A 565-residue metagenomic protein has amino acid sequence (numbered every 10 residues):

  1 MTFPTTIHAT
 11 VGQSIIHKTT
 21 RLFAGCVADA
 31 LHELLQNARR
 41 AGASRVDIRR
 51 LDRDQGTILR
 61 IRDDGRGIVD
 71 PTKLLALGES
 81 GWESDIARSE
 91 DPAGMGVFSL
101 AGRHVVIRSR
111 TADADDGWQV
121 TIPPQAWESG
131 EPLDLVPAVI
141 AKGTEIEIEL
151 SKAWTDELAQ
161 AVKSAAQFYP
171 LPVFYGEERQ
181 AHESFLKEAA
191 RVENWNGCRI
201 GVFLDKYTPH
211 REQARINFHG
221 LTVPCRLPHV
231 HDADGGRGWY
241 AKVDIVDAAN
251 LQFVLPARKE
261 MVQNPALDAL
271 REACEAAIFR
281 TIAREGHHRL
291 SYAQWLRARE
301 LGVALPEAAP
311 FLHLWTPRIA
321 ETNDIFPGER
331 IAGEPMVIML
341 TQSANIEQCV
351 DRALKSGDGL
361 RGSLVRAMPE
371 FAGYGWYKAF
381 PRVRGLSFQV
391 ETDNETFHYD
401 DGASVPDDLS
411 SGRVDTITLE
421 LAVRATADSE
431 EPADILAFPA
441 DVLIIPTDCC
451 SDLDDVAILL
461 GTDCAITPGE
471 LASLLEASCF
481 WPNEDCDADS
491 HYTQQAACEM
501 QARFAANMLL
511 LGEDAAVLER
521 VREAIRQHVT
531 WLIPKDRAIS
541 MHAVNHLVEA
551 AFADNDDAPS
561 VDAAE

Functional and structural regions predicted by a protein language model:
M1-A43, D54, T72-L75, L255-R258 (+4 more regions): Bergerat-fold GHKL ATPase/HATPase_c domain
M1-P4, V105-S109, Q125-P172: Flexible, glycine-/charge-rich segments associated with ATP-binding catalytic modules
D52-L59: Short beta-strand-loop-beta element adjacent to the nucleotide/active-site pocket used for signaling
L59-G65: Conserved DxG motif in ATP/Mg2+-binding regions
R66-S129: Flexible ATP-lid and adjacent glycine-rich G1/G2 motifs of the Bergerat
T155-E272, H313-P335, L340-V350, S429-T447: GHKL/Histidine-kinase-like ATPase module
V243-L312, L460, P468-A515: Mixed-charge (acidic/basic) macromolecular-recognition segments
D358-R361, K378-E565: Long C-terminal appendages of very large multidomain proteins
